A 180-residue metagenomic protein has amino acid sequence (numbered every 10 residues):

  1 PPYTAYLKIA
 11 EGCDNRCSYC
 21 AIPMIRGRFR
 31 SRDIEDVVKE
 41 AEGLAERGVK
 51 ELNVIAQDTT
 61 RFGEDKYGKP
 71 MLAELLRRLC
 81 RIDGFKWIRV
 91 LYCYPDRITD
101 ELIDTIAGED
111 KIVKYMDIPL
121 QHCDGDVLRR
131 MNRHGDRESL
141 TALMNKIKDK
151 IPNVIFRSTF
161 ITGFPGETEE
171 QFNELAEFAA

Functional and structural regions predicted by a protein language model:
P1-S18, E42-E46, K50-N53: N-terminal pre-triad scaffold of radical SAM enzymes
I22-I25, T60: Detector for the c-type heme attachment site
R26-N53, E74: Conserved alpha-helical substructure of the radical SAM core
E46-E169: Conserved SAM/AdoMet-binding glycine-rich loop
K150, E170-A180: C-terminal, non-catalytic macromolecule-binding modules
